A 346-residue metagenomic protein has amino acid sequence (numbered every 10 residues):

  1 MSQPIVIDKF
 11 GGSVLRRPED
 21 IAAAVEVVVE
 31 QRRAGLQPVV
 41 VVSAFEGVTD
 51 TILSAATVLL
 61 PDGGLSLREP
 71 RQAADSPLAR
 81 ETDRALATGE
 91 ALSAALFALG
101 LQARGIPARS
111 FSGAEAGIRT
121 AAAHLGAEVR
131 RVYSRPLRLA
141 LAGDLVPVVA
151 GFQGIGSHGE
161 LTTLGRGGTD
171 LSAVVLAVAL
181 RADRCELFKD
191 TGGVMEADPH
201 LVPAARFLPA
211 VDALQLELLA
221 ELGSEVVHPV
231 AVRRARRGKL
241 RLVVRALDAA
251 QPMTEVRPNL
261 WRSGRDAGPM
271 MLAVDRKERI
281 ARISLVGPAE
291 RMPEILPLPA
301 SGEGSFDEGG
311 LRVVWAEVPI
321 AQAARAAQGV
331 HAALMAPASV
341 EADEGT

Functional and structural regions predicted by a protein language model:
M1-V232, D307-G310, V314-Q322, L334 (+1 more regions): Nucleotide/pyrophosphate-binding catalytic subdomain
F45-E46, T191-G193, G238, A246-Q251 (+1 more regions): Glycine-rich beta-alpha junction loops
I106, S224, L240, A300-E303: Short aromatic/hydrophobic-glycine micro-motifs
V146, R241, M253, I280-R282: A residue-level signal for beta-strand positions that form part of recognition/binding surfaces within mature
A150, F188, R245-L247, V286-P288 (+1 more regions): Generic beta-strand/beta-sheet core signal
L180, R237-L240, R276-I280: Short gly/pro-enriched beta-turn/loop segments at secondary-structure junctions
E217-R257: A conserved active-site cap/scaffold subdomain adjacent to cofactor or substrate pockets
E255-T346: A conserved regulatory-domain signal marking ACT and ACT-like small-molecule sensing domains and adjacent regulatory
